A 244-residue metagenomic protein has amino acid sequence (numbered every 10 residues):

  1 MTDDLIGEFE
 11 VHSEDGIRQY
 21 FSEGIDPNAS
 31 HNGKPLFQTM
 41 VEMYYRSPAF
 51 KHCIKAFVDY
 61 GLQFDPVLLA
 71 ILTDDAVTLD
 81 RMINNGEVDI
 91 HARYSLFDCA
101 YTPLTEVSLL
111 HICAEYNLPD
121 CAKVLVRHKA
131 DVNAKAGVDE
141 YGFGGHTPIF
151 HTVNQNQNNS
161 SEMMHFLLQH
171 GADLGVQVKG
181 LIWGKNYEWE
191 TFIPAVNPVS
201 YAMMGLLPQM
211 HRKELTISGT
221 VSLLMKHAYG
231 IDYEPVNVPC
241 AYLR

Functional and structural regions predicted by a protein language model:
M1-G7, A29-Y44, Q63-T73, H91-I112 (+3 more regions): Ankyrin-repeat boundary/"N-cap" motif
T2-N28: Ordered, small/hydrophobic-rich secondary-structure cores
H12, Y45, A49, D74 (+3 more regions): Ankyrin-repeat intra-repeat helix-capping/turn positions
D15-G16, A49-C53, T78, D120-C121 (+2 more regions): Conserved ankyrin/ankyrin-like repeat signature
R18-D26, K51-Q63, R81-L96, K123-A136 (+2 more regions): Ankyrin repeat domain, specifically the short helix-to-loop turn at the C-terminus of the second helix of each repeat
L109-V124, H128: Ligand-binding grooves and catalytic loops that recognize ribose/phosphate and carbohydrate rings, and esterified lipid
N158-N159, L174-V178: Substrate-binding/catalytic groove segments of enzymes that remodel or degrade extracellular structural polymers
P208-R244: Terminal, low-structured helical/coil segments at or just beyond the last alpha-helical repeat
